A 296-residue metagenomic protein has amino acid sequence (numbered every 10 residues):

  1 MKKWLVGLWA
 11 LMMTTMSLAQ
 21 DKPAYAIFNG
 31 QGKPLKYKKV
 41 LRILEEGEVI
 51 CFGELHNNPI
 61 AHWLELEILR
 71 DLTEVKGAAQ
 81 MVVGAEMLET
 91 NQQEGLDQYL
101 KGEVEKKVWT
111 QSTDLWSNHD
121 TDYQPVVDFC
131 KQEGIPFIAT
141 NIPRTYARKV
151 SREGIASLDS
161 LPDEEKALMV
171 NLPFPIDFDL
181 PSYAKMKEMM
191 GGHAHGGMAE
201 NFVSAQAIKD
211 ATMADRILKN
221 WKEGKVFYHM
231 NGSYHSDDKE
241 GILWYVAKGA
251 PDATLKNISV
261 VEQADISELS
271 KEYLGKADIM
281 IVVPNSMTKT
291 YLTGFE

Functional and structural regions predicted by a protein language model:
K2-G7: Sec-dependent signal peptide recognition, specifically the positively charged N-region followed immediately by
W9, L18-G47: N- or domain-start disorder-to-order transition segments that initiate the globular core
E45-L55, E105-Q111: Acidic/histidine-rich, surface-exposed loop or edge segments in extracytoplasmic proteins
N58-W63, T73-V82, T90-Y99: Membrane-embedded segments
M81-L88, K256-V261: Short internal beta-strands
E94-N220: A substrate-binding/cap region within the structured catalytic cores of diverse enzymes
T212, L218-W221, H235-E296: C-terminal regions of proteins
